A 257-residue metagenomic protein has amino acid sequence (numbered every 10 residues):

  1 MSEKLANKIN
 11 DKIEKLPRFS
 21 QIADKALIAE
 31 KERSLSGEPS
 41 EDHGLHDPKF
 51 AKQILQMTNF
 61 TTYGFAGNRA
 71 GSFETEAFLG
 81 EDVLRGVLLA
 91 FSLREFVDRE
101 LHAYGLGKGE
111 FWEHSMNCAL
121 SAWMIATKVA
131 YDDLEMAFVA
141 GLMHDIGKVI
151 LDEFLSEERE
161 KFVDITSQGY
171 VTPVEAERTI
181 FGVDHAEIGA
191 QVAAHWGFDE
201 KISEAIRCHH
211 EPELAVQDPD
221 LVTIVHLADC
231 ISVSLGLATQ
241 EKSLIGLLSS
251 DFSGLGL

Functional and structural regions predicted by a protein language model:
M1-V163, S167-G246: Conserved alpha-helical "signature site" that marks functionally important helical segments or helix/loop junctions
A176, F252-L257: Short, intrinsically disordered, charge-balanced linker/junction segments flanking boundaries in proteins
